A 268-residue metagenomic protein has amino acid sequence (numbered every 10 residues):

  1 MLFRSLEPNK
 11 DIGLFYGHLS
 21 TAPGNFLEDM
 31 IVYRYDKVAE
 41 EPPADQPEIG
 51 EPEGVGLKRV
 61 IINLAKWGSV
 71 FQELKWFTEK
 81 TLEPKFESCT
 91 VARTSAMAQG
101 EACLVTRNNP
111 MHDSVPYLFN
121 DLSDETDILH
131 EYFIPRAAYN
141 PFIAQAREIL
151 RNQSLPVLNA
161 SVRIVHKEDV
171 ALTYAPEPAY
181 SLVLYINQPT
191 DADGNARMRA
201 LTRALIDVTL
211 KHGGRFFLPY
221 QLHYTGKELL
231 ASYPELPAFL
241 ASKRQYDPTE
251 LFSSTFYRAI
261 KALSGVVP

Functional and structural regions predicted by a protein language model:
M1-P268: Noncatalytic alpha-helical scaffold of FAD-dependent oxidoreductases
